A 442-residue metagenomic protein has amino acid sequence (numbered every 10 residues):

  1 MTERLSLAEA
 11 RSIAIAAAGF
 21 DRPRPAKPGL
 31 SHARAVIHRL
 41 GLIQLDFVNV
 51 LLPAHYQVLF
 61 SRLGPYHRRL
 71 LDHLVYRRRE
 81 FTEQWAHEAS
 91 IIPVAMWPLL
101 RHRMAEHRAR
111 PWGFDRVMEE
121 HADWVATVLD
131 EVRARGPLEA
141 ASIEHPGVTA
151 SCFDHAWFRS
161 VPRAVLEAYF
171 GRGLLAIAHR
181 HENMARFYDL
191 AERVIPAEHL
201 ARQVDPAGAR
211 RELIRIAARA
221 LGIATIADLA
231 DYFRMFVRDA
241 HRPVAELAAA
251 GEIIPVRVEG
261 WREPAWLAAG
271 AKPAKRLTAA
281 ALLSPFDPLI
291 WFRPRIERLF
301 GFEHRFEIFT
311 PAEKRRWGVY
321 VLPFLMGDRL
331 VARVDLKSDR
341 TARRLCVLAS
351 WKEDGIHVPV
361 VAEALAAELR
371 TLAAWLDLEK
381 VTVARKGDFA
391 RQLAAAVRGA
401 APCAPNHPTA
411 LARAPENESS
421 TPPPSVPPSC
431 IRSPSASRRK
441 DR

Functional and structural regions predicted by a protein language model:
M1-A412, N417, C430, R438-R442: Long, charged, low-complexity, helical-prone intrinsically disordered regions
